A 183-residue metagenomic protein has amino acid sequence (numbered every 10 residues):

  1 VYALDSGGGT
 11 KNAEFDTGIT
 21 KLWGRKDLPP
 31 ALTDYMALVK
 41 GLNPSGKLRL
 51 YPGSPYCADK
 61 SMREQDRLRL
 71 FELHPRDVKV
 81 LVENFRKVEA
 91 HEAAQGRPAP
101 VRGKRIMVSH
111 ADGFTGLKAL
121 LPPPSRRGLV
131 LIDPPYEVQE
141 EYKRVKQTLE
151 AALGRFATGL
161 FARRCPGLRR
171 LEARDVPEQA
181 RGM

Functional and structural regions predicted by a protein language model:
V1-M183: Class I S-adenosyl-L-methionine-dependent methyltransferase catalytic core
